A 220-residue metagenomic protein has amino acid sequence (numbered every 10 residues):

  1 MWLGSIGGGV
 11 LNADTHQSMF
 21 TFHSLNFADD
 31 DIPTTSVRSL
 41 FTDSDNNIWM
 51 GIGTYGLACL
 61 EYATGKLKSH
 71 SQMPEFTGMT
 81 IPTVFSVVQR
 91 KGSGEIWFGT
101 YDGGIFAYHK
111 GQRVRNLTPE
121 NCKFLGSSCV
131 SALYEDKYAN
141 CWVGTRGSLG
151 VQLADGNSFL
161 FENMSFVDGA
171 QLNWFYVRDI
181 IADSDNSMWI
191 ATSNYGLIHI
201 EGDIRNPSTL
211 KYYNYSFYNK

Functional and structural regions predicted by a protein language model:
M1-K220: Carboxylate-rich, polar loop motifs that coordinate divalent cations or form catalytic acidic clusters
